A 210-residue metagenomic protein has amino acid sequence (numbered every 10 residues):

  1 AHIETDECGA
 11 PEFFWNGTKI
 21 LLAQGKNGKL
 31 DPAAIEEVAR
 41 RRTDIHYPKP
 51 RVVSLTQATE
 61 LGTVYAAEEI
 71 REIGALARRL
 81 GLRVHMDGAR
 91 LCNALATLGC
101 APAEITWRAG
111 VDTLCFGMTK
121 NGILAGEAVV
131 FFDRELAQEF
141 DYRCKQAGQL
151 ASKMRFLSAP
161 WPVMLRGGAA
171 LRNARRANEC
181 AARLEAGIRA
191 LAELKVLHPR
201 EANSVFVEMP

Functional and structural regions predicted by a protein language model:
A1-P210: Conserved PLP-enzyme active-site core in the AAT-like
